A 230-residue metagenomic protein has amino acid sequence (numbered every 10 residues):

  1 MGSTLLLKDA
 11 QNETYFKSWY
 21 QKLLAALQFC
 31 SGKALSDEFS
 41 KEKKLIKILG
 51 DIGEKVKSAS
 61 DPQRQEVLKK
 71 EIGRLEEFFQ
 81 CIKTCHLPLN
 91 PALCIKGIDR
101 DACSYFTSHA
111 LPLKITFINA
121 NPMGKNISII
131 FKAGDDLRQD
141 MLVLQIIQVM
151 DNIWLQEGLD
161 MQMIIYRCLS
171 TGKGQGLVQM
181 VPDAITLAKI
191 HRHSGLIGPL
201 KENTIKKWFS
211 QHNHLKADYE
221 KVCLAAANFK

Functional and structural regions predicted by a protein language model:
M1-Y105, H109-P112, F117: Cytosolic small-GTPase signaling regions in large eukaryotic proteins
G73-F229: Conserved ATP-binding subdomain of kinase catalytic cores across diverse folds
